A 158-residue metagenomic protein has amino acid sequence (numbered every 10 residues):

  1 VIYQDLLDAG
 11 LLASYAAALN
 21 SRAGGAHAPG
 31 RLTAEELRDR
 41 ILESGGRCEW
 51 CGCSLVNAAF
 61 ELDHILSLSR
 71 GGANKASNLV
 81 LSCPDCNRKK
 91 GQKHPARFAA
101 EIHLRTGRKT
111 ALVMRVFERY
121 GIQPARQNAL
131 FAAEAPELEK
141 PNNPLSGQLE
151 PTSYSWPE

Functional and structural regions predicted by a protein language model:
I2-Y3, C83: Short, charged low-complexity linear motifs
Y3-W50, V113-I122: Short, charged surface segments at domain edges that flank catalytic/cofactor-binding sites
A16-N20, S54-V56, S67, K75 (+3 more regions): Alpha-helix initiation/capping motif
T33-E36, L68, C83, N87: Residue-level detector of alpha-helix boundaries and kinks
E35-I41, L55, G72-A73, S155-E158: Short, mixed-charge, low-aromatic patches
W50-L81, K90-I102: Histidine-centered nuclease catalytic patch
S77-E158: A detector for short metal-coordination/catalytic motifs
